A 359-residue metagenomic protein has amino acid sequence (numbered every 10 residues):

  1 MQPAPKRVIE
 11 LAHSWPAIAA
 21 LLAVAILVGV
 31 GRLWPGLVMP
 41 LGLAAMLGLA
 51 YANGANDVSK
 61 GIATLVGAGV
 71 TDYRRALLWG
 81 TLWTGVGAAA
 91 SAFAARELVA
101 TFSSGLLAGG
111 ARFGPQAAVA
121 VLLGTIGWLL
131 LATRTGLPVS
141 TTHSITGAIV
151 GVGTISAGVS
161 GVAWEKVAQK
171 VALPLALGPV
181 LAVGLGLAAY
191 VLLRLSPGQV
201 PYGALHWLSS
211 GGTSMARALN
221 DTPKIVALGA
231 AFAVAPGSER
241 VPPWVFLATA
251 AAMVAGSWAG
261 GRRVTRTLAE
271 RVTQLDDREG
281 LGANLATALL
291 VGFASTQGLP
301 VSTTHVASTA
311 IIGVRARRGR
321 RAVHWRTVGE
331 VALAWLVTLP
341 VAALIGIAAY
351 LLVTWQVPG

Functional and structural regions predicted by a protein language model:
Q2-G359: Multi-pass alpha-helical transmembrane bundle typical of ion/small-solute transporters and intramembrane aspartyl
